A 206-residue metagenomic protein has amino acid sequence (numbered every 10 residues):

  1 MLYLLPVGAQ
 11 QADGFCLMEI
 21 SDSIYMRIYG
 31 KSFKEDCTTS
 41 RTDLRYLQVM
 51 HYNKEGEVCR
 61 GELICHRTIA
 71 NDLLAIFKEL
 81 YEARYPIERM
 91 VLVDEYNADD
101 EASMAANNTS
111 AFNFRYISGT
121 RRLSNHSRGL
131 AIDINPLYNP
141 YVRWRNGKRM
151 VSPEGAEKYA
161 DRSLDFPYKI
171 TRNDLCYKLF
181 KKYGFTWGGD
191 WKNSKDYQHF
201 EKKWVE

Functional and structural regions predicted by a protein language model:
M1-G8: Hydrophobic h-region of N-terminal signal peptides that target proteins for export in Gram-negative bacteria
L2, T39-L44, A105-N107, N125-S127 (+1 more regions): A generic structural signal for short, non-catalytic loop/turn and secondary-structure boundary residues
Y3, I76-L80, R84, F180 (+1 more regions): Hydrophobic, Leu/Ile/Phe/Ala-enriched alpha-helical segments that form helix-helix packing faces
Q10-E57: N-terminal module-boundary/linker segments of secreted carbohydrate-active enzymes
Y25, Y29, F33, R67-E82 (+3 more regions): Active-site-adjacent structural elements in enzyme catalytic domains
T39-M104: Active-site acidic/histidine clusters and adjacent loop/turn architecture that either coordinate catalytic ions
I87-E88, A102-P136: Mid-length scaffold segments of soluble, non-membrane domains
I117, L123, G129-E206: Catalytic cores and adjacent binding grooves of peptidoglycan-active enzymes
